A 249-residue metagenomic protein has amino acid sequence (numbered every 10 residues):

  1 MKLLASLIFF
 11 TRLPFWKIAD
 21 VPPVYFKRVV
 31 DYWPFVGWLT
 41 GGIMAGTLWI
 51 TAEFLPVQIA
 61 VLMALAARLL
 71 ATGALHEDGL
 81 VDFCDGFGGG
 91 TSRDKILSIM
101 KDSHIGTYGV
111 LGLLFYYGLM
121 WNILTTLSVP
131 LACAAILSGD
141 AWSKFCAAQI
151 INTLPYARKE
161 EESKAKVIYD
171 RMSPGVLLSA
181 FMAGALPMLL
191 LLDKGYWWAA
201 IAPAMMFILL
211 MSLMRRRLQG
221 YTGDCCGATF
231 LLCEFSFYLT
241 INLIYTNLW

Functional and structural regions predicted by a protein language model:
M1-G73, G89-T91, D102-S103, Y108-W249: Hydrophobic alpha-helical transmembrane segments
D78, G89, S98: Glycine/small-residue-rich loop that forms an oxyanion/phosphate-binding "nest" at active or ligand-binding sites
